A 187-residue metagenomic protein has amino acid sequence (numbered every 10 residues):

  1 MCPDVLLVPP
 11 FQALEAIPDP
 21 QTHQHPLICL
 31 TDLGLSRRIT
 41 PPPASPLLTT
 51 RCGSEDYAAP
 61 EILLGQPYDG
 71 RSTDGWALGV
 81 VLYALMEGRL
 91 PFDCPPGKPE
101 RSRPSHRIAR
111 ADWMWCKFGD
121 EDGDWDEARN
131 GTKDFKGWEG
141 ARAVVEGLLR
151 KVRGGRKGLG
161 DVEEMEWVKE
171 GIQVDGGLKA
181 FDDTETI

Functional and structural regions predicted by a protein language model:
C29-D32: Pre-DFG segment of protein kinase catalytic domains
L48-I62: Conserved activation segment of eukaryotic-like protein kinases, specifically the C-terminal portion of the activation
I62-S72: Conserved end of the kinase activation segment
R89-G154, E163: C-terminal lobe of the eukaryotic/viral protein kinase catalytic domain
K151-D175: Terminal C-lobe "cap" of eukaryotic-type protein kinase domains
V174-I187: Regulatory extensions appended to serine/threonine kinase catalytic cores
